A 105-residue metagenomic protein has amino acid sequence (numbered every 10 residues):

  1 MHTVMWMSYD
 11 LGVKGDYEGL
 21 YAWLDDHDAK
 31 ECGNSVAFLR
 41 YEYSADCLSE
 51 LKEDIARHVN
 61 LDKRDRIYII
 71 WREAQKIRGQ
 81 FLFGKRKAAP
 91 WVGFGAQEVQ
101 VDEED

Functional and structural regions predicted by a protein language model:
M1-T3, K14-D105: Phosphate-ester processing/binding pockets and catalytic centers
M5-Y9: Active-site-flanking beta-strand signature of metal-NTP-handling nucleotidyl enzymes and homologous cyclase-like
